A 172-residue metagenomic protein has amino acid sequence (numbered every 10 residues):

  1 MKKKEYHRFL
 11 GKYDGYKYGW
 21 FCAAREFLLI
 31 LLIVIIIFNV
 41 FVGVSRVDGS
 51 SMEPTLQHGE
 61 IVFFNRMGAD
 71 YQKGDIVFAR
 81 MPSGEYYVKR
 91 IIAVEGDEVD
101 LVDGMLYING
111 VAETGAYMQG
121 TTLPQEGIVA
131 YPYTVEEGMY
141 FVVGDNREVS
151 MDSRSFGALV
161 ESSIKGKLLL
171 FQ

Functional and structural regions predicted by a protein language model:
M1-Y86, R154, A158-Q172: Protein maturation boundaries and topogenic segments
Q57, Q72, V94, V135-E136 (+1 more regions): Residue-level recognition of short, solvent-exposed, well-ordered loop/turn junctions that link secondary-structure
R90-D100: RNA pseudouridine synthases
I108-G110: Short strand-turn-strand beta-turns centered on an Asx-Gly dipeptide
I128-Q172: Soluble extracytoplasmic domains of inner/organellar membrane proteins
